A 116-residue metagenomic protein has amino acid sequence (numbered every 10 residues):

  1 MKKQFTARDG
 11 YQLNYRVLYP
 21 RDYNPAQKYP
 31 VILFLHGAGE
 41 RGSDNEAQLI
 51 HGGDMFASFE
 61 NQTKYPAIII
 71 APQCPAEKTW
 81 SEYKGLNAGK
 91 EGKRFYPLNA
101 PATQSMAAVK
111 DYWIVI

Functional and structural regions predicted by a protein language model:
M1-V31, A67, P101-S105, K110 (+1 more regions): A domain-start/cap signature at the N-terminus of enzymes
L33-L35: Alpha/beta-hydrolase
A38-M106: Active-site machinery of serine-nucleophile hydrolases
